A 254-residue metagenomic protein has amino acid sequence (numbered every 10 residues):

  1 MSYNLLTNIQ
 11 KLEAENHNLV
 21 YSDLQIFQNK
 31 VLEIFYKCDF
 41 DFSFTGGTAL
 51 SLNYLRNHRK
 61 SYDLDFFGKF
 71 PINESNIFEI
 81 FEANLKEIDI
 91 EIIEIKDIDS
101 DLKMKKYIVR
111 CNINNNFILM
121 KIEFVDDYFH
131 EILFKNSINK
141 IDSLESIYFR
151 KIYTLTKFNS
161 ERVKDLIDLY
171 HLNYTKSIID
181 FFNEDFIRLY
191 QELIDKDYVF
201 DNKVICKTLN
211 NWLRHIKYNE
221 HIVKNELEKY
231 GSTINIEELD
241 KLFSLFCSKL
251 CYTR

Functional and structural regions predicted by a protein language model:
M1-F42, L52-L64, G68-R254: Structured mid-to-C-terminal alpha-helical surface segments
G47: Active-site glycine-centered loops adjacent to acidic/histidine catalytic or metal-binding residues that shape
